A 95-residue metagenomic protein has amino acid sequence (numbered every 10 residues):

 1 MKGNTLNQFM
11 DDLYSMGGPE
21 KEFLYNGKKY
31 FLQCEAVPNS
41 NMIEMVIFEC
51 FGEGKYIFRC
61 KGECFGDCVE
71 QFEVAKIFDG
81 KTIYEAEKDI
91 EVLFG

Functional and structural regions predicted by a protein language model:
M1-Q8, N26-L32: Charged, amphipathic alpha-helical segments
K2-K21: Short acidic, Pro/Gly- and aromatic-enriched capping/linker segments at domain boundaries
N4, D11, E53, C64-Q71: Generic alpha-helix detector with strongest preference for long hydrophobic helices that associate with membranes
D11, N26, N41-M45, K55 (+3 more regions): Residue-level marker of intrinsically disordered, low-complexity segments enriched for small/polar residues
S15-G52: Amphipathic, interaction-prone secondary-structure segments
I57-G95: Mixed-charge, Lys/Arg-enriched low-complexity segments
